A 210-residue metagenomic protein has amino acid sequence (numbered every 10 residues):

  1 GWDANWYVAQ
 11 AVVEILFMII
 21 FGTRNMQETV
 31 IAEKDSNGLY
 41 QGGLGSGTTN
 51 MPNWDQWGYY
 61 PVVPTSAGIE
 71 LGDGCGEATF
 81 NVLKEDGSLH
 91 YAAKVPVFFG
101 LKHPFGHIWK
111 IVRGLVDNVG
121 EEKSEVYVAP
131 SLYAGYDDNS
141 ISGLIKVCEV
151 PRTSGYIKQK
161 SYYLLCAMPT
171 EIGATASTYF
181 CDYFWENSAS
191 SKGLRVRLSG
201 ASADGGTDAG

Functional and structural regions predicted by a protein language model:
G1-Q41, S46, V116-D117, E121-S124 (+2 more regions): Active-site microenvironments of metalloenzymes and redox enzymes
A11, E33-V82, S88-Y91, V95-P96 (+2 more regions): C-terminal, surface-exposed recognition/capping segments
